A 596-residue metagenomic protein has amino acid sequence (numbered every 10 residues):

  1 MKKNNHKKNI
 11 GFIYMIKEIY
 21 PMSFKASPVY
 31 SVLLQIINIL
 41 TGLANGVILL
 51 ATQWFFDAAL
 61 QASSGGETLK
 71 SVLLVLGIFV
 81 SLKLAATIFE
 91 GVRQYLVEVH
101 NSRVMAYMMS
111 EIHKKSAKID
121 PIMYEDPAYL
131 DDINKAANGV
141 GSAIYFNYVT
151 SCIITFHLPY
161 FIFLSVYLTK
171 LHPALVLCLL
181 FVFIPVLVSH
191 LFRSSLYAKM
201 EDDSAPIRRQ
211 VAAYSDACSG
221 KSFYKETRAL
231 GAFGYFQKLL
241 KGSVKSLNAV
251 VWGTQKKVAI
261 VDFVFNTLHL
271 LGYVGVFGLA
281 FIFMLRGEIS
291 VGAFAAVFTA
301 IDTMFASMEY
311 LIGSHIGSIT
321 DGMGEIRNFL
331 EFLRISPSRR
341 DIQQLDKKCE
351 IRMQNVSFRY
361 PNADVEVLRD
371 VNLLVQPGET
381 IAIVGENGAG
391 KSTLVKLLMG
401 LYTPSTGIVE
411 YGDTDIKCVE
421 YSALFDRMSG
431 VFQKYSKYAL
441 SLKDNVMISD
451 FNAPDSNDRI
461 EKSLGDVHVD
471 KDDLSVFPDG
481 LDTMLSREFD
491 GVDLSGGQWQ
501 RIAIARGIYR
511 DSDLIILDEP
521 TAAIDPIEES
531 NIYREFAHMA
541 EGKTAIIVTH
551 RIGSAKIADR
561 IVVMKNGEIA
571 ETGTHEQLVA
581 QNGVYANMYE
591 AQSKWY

Functional and structural regions predicted by a protein language model:
M1-K17, E98-Y145, I207-V250, G322-R334 (+1 more regions): Extended non-transmembrane interhelical loops and adjacent amphipathic helices of multipass membrane proteins
M1-N45, G65-L74, R93-V97, D126-I162 (+7 more regions): Membrane-integrated ABC transporters
P21, K25, K135-N147, K199-P206 (+6 more regions): An intracellular "coupling" helix at the cytosolic face of ABC transporter transmembrane type-1 domains
V32-F89, V166-I184, V188-Y197, G287-V291 (+1 more regions): Transmembrane helix-loop-helix hairpins at lipid-water interfaces of multipass membrane proteins, especially the type-1
I39-L50, V80, L84-I88, A143 (+5 more regions): Hydrophobic alpha-helical transmembrane bundles that constitute the permease/transmembrane domains of multi-pass
I48-F55, R93, I112, F163 (+4 more regions): Hydrophobic/aromatic residues in alpha-helical transmembrane segments
A232, V276, V297-L333: Cytosolic ends of transmembrane helices, especially the final helix of ABC transmembrane type-1 domains
L345-Y596: ABC-type nucleotide-binding domain
